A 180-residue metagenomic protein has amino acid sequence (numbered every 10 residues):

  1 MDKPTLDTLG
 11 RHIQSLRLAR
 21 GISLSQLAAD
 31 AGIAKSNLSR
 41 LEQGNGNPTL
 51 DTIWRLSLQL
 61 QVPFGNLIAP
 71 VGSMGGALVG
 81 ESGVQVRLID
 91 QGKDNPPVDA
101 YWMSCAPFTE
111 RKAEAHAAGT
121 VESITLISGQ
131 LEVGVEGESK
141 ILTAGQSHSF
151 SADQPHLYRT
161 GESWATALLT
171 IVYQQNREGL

Functional and structural regions predicted by a protein language model:
R11-A28: Short basic helix-loop element that most often maps to the first helix and adjoining turn of HTH DNA-binding modules
G32-G46: Recognition helix of helix-turn-helix/homeodomain-like DNA-binding domains that insert into the DNA major groove
D51-N66: DNA major-groove recognition helix of helix-turn-helix/homeodomain DNA-binding modules
L78-A115, T170-V172: A short glycine-rich, His/Asp/Glu-containing loop-to-beta-strand
C105, H116-V133: Short, conserved beta-strand element in jelly-roll/cupin
E110-K112, H148, D153-L157: Histidine-centered metal-chelating micro-motifs
E136-A152: Short acidic-glycine-tyrosine-enriched beta hairpin
A152-E178: Ligand-binding loop in jelly-roll beta-barrel domains
